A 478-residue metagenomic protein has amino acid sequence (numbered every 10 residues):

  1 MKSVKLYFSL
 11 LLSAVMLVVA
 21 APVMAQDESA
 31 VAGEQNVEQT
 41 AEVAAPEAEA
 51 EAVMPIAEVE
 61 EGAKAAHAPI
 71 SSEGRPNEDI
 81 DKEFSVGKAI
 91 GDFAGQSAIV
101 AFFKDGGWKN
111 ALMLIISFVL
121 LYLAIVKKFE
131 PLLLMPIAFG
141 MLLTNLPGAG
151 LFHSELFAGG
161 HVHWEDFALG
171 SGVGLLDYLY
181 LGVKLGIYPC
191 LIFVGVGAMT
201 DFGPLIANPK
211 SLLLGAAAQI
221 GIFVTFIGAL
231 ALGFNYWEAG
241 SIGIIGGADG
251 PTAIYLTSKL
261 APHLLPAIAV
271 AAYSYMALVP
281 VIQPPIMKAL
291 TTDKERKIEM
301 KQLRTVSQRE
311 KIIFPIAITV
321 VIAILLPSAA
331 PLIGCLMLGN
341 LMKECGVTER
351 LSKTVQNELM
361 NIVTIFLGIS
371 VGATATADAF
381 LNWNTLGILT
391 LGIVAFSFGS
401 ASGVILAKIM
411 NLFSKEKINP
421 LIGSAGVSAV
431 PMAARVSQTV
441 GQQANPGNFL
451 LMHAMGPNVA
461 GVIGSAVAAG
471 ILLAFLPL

Functional and structural regions predicted by a protein language model:
V4-Y7, M16-G106, S154-V173: Low-complexity, proline/glycine-enriched hydrophobic segments characteristic of transmembrane helices
G107, L205-F226, T376-G403, A454-N458: Entry/N-cap segments of selected transmembrane alpha helices and their immediately preceding amphipathic helices
L120, L143, Y180-I206, N340-M342 (+1 more regions): Hydrophobic transmembrane alpha-helices of secondary-active transporters and Na+-translocating membrane complexes
L121-M135, F139, G150, I282 (+2 more regions): Flexible hinge motifs at transmembrane-helix junctions and intramembrane kinks/re-entrant loops in multi-pass membrane
K184-L185, F193-M199, L214-V224, G228 (+3 more regions): Alpha-helical membrane segments and immediately flanking helix-loop junctions that form or couple to the substrate/ion
H263-V281, L391-G399, I422: Alpha-helical transmembrane segments
S274-V347: Membrane-embedded hairpin module used as a gating/binding unit in multi-pass transport and secretion proteins
T319-G403: Transmembrane helical segments that form the transport core of multi-pass membrane transport proteins
